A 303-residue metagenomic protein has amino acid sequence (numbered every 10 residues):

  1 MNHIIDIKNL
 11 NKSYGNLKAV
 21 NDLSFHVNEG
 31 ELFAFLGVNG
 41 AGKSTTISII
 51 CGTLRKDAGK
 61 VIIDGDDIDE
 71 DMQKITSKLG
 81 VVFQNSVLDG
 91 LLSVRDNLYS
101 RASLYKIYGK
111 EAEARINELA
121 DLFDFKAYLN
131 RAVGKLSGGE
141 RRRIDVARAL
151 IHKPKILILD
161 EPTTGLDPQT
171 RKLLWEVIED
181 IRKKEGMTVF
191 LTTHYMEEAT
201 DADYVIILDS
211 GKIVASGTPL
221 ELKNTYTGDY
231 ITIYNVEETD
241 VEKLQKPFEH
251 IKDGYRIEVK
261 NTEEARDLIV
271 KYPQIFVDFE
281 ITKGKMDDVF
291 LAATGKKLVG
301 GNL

Functional and structural regions predicted by a protein language model:
G59-E70, I75: Conserved ABC transporter NBD signature motif
Y99, S103, K110-Y128: Conserved ABC ATPase "signature" region
A132-L136: Conserved ABC ATPase signature
K153: Conserved catalytic motifs of ABC-family nucleotide-binding domains
L157-D160: Catalytic Walker B motif of ABC-type/P-loop ATPase nucleotide-binding domains
V177-K260: ABC transporter nucleotide-binding domain
T227-L298, L303: Short, charged/small-residue-rich alpha-helical element at the C-terminal edge of ABC transporter nucleotide-binding
